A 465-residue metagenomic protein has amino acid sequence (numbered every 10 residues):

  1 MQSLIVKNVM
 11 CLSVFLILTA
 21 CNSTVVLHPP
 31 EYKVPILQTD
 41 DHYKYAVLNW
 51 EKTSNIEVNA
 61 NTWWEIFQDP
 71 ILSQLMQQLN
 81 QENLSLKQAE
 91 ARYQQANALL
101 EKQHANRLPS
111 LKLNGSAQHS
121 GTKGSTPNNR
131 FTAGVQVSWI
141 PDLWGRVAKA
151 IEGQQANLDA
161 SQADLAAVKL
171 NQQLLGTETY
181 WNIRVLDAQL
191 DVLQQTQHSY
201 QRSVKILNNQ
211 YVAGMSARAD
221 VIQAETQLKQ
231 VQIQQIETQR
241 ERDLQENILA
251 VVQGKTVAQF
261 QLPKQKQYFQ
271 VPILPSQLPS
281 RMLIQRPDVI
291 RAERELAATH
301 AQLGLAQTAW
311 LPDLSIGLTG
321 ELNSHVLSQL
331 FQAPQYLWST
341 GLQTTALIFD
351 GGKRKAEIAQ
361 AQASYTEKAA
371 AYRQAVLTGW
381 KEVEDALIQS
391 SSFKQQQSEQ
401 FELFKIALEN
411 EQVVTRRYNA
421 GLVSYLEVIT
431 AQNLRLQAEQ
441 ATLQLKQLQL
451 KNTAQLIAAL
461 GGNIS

Functional and structural regions predicted by a protein language model:
S3-Q81, Q239-I284, V326, A458-S465: Terminal intrinsically disordered/low-complexity segments used for targeting and assembly
T62, Q68-I71, L75-Q78, K87-E90 (+8 more regions): Small/polar-residue-enriched beta-strand and adjacent coil segments characteristic of outer-membrane beta-barrel
L75, E82, A89, I140 (+23 more regions): Amphipathic alpha-helical coiled-coil segments and their boundaries
S85-E90, Q94-L100, H104, L193 (+3 more regions): Long, contiguous alpha-helical "rod/stalk" segments
A98, A105, A163, L170 (+17 more regions): Regular, well-ordered alpha-helical segments
V147, A163-L278, Q389, V413 (+3 more regions): Periplasmic alpha-helical coiled-coil/stalk elements that build and connect Gram-negative outer-membrane
Y211-M215, Y418-L422, A459-N463: A short glycine-centered flexible hinge/capping loop motif at secondary-structure junctions
T344, A361, K368, S390-F393 (+9 more regions): Hydrophobic, well-ordered secondary-structure elements that form the walls of internal hydrophobic environments
